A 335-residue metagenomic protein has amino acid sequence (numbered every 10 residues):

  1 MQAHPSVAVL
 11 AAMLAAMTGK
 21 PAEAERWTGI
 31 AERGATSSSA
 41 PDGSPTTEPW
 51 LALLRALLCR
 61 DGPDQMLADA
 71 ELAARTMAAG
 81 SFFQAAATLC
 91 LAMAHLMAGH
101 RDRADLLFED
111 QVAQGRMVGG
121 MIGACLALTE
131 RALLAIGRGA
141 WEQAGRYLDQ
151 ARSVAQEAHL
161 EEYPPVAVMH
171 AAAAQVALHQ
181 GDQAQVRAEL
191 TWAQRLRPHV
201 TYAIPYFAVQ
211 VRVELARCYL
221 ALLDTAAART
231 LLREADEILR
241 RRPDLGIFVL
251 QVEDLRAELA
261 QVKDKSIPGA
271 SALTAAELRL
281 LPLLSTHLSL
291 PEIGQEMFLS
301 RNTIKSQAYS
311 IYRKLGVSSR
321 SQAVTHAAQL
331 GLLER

Functional and structural regions predicted by a protein language model:
M1, P41, P45, S81-F83 (+4 more regions): Inter-repeat boundary and helix-capping residues of tandem alpha-helical solenoids
P5, E25, L67-A68, D105 (+6 more regions): Conserved positions within tetratricopeptide repeat
P5-P21, T46-P63, F82-H100, G123-G139 (+3 more regions): Tandem amphipathic alpha-helical repeat scaffolds
G19-G34, C59-L72, G99-D110, W141-Q150 (+2 more regions): Helix-turn-helix repeat elements of alpha-solenoid scaffolds
G29-A40, A70-A79, E109-G120, D149-H159 (+2 more regions): Amphipathic alpha-helical segments of tetratricopeptide repeats
A188-W192, P205, R212-A276, P282 (+3 more regions): Linker/hinge segments immediately adjacent to helix-turn-helix/homeobox DNA-binding domains
D264-Y309, R313-S318, Q322-R335: Helix-turn-helix DNA-binding segment
